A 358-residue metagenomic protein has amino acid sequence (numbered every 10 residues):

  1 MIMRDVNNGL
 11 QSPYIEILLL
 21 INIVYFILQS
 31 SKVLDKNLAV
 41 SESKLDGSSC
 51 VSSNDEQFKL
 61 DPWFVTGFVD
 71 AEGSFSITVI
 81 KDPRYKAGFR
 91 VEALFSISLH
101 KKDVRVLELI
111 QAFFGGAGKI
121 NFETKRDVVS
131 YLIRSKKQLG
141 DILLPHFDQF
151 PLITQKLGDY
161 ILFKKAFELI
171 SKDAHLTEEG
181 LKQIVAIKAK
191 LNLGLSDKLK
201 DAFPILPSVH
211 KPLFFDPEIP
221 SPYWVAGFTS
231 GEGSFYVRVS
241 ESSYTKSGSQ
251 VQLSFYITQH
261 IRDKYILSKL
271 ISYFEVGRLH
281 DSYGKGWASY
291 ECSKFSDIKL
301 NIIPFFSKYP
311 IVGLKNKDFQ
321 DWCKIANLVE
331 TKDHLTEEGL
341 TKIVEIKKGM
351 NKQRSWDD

Functional and structural regions predicted by a protein language model:
M1-D358: Sequence-level preference for short, compositionally simple segments enriched in small aliphatic or small polar residues
